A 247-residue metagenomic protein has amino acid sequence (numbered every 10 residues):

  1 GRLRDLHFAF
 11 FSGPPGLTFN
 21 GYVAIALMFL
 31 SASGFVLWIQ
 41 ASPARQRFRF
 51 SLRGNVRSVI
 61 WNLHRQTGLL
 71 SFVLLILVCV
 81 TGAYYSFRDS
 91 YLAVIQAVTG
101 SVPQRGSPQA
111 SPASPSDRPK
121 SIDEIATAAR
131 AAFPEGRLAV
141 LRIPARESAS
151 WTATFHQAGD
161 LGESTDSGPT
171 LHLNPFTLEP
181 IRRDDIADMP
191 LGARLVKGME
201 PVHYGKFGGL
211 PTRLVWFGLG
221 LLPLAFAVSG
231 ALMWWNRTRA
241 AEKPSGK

Functional and structural regions predicted by a protein language model:
G1-K247: Conserved histidines in hydrophobic membrane contexts and catalytic metal-binding motifs
